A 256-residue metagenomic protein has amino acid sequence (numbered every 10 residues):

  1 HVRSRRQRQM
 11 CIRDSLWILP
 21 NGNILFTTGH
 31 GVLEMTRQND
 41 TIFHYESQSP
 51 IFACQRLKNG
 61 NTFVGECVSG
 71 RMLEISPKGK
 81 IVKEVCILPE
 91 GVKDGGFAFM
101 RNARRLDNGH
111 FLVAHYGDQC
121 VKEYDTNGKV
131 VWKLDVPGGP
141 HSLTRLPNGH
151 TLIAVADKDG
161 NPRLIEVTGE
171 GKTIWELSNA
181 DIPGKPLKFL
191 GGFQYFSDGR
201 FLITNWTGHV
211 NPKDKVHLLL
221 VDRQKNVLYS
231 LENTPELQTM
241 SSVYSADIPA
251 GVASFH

Functional and structural regions predicted by a protein language model:
H1-I12: Single conserved hydrophobic/aromatic residue that forms the stacking wall/gate of nucleotide- or nucleobase-binding
R5-R6, F43-E46, V82-I87, W132-V136 (+2 more regions): Beta-propeller fold detector
R13-L19, Q48-K58, G91-H110, C120 (+4 more regions): Beta-rich, blade/repeat-based domains predominating in secreted/periplasmic proteins but also intracellular
L25-G29, V64-V68, V113-G117, I153-K158 (+1 more regions): Conserved beta-strand positions in repeat-built beta-propeller and related beta-rich domains
T36-D40, S76-K80, Y124-K129, T168-G171 (+1 more regions): Short loop/turn segments that connect beta-strands within beta-propeller blades
R71-L73, G160-I165, P212-L218: Structural motif
H209-H256: Blade-level signature of beta-propeller repeat domains, shared across WD40, Kelch, NHL, RCC1 and BNR/Asp-box propellers
